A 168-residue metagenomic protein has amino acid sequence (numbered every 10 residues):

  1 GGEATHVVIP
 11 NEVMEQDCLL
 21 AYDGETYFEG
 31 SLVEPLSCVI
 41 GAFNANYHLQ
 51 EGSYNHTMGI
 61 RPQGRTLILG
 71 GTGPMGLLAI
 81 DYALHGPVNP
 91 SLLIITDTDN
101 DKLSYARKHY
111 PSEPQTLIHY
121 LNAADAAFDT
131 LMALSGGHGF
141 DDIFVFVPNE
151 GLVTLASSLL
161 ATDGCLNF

Functional and structural regions predicted by a protein language model:
G1-G64: NAD(P)H dinucleotide-binding glycine-rich loop of Rossmann-like/cofactor-binding domains, especially the beta1-alpha1
G2-E3, P74, C165: Gly/Ser/Thr-rich helix-start
I40, N44-Y47, V88, P111 (+1 more regions): Charged, amphipathic alpha-helical interaction segments
L49-G52, T116, L166: Generic macromolecular interface patches on structured domains
P62-M75, I80-V153: Adenosine-nucleotide cofactor-binding segment
D142, S158-F168: ADP-ribose/adenylate-binding Rossmann-like module
